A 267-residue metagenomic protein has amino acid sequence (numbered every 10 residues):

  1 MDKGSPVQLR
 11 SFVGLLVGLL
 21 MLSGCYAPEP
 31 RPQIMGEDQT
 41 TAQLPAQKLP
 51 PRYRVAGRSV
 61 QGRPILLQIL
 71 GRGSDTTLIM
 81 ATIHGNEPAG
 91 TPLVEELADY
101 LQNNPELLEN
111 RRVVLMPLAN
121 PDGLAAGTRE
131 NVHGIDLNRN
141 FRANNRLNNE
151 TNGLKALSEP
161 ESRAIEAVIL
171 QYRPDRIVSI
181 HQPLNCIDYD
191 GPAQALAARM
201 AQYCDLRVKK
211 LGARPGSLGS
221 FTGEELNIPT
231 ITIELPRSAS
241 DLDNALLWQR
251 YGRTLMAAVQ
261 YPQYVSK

Functional and structural regions predicted by a protein language model:
D2-V13: Bacterial N-terminal signal peptides that target proteins for export
F12-L20: Sec-dependent N-terminal signal peptides
L22-G24: C-terminal motif of bacterial Sec signal peptides marking the signal peptidase cleavage site
Y26-E29: Bacterial signal peptide processing site
R31-Q61, L66: N-terminal low-complexity, Pro/Thr/Ser-rich intrinsically disordered segments that act as propeptides or flexible
P32-G36, N138, G216-K267: Active-site-adjacent mobile loop/cap segments within catalytic or ligand-binding domains
V60, S74, L78-I83, P88-G212 (+2 more regions): Active-site/substrate-binding loop(s) of hydrolase catalytic cores
L66-S74: Short beta-strand-to-loop junctions in surface cap/lid or active-site-entrance loops
